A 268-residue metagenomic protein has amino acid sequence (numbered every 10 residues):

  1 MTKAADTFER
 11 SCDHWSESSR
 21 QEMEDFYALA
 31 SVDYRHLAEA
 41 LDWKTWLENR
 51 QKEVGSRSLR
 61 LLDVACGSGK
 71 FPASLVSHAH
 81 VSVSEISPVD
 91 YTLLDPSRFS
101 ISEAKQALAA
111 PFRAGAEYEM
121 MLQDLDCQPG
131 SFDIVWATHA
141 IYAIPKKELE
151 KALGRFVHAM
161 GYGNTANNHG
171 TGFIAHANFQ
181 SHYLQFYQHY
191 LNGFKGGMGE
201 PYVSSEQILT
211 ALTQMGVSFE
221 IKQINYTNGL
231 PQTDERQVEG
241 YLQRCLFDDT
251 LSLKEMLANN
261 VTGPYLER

Functional and structural regions predicted by a protein language model:
T2-V54: Class I SAM-dependent methyltransferase Rossmann-like catalytic core, especially the SAM/SAH-binding loop
R60-L125: Class I SAM-dependent methyltransferase SAM/SAH-binding core
W136: A conserved beta-strand element that flanks and buttresses the S-adenosyl-L-methionine
A140: Hydrophobic adenine-recognition pocket in adenosine-nucleotide-binding enzymes
A143-F156: A short, conserved alpha-helix within the catalytic core of class I
A166-G199: Conserved class I S-adenosyl-L-methionine
V203, T213-R268: Conserved Class I S-adenosyl-L-methionine
